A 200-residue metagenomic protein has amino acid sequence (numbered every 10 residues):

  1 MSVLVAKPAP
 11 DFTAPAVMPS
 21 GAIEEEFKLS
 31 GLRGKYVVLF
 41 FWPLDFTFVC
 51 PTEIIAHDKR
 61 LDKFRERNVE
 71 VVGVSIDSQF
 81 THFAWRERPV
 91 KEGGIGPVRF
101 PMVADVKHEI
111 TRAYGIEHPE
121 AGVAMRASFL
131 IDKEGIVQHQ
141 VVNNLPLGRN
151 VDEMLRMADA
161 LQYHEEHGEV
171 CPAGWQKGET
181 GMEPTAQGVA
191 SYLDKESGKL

Functional and structural regions predicted by a protein language model:
M1-L200: Chalcogenol-based redox active-site neighborhoods
